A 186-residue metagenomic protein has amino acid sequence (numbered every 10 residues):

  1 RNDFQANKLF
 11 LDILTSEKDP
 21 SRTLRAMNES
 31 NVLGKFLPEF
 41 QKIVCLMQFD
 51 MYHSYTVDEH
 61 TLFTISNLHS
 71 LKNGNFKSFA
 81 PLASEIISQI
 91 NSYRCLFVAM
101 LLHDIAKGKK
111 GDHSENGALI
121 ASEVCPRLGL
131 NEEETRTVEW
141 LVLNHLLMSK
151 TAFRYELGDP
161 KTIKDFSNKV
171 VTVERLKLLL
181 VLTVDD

Functional and structural regions predicted by a protein language model:
R1-S114, G129: Acidic/His-rich, divalent-metal-binding segments that scaffold phosphate/diphosphate chemistry
T56-V57, A83-D185: Divalent metal-dependent catalytic cores for phosphoryl transfer on phosphate-bearing substrates
